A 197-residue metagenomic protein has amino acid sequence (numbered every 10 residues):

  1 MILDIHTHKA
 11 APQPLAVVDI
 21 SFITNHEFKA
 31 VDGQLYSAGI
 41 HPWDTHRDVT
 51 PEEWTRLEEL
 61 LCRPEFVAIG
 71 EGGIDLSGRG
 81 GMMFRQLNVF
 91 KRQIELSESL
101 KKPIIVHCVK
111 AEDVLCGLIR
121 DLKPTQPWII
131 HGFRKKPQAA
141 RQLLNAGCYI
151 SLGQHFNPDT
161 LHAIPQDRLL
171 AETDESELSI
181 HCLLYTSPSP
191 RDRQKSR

Functional and structural regions predicted by a protein language model:
M1-T45, V67-A68: Divalent metal-dependent hydrolysis catalytic cores, especially in the metallo-beta-lactamase
I2, L35-S37, V67-A68, P103-I105 (+3 more regions): Structural preference for beta-strand elements that scaffold enzyme active sites
H8, I23, G39-W43, G73 (+4 more regions): Active-site beta-loop-alpha junctions enriched in small/polar residues
A10, E58-N145: Divalent metal-binding pocket/active-site signature
P42-R47, D75-G81, S179-H181: A short acidic, helix-capping loop that chelates divalent metal ions and anchors anionic groups
H46-R56: Glycine-rich anion/phosphate-binding loops
D167-C182: Short acidic/histidine-rich active-site segments
Y185-D192: Conserved small/polar residues in nucleotide/adenosyl-binding loops
